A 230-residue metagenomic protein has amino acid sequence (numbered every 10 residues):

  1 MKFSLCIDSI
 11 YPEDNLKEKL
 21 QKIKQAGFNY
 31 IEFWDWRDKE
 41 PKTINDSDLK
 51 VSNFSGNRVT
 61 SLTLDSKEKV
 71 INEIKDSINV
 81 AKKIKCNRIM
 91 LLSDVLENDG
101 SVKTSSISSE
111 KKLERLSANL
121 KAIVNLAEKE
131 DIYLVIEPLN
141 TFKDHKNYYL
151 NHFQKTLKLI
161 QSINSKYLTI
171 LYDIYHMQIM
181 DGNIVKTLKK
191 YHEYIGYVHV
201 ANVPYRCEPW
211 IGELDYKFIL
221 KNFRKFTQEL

Functional and structural regions predicted by a protein language model:
M1-N87, Q161, S165, T169 (+2 more regions): N-terminal pre-domain/capping segments
I7, D65-K67, K146-F153, L157 (+2 more regions): Gly/Pro-rich active-site loop or hairpin
S9-Y11, D35-R37, N57-T60, V95-E97 (+3 more regions): Active-site-proximal loop/turn and secondary-structure-junction residues that shape catalytic pockets, frequently
G27, I132, L168, E229-L230: The start of beta-strands in P-loop NTPase/AAA+ ATPase cores
E32, S52-S55, M90, V135 (+1 more regions): Conserved beta-strand positions in the central sheet of alpha/beta enzyme cores
K42-D48, N119-A127, T187-K190, F218-F223: Catalytic-core regions built around general acid/base machinery
L64-T169, I179: Active-site acidic/histidine proton-transfer and metal-coordination neighborhood in alpha/beta enzyme cores
